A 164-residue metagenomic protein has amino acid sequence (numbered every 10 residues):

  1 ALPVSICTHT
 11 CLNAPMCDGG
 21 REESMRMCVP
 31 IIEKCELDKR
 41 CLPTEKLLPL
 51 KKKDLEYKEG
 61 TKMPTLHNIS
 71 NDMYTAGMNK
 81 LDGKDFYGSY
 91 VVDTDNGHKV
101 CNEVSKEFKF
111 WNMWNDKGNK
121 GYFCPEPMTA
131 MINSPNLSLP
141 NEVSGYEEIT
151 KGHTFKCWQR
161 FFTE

Functional and structural regions predicted by a protein language model:
A1-L2, T8-A14, I31-E33, T129 (+1 more regions): Beta-strand elements of well-folded, non-transmembrane domains
L2-T8, M25-M27, F123, F155-C157: Hydrophobic residues positioned within well-ordered beta-strands of beta-sheet architectures
V4-I6, E147-E164: Short Pro-Gly-centered flexible turn/kink motifs
A14-P15, G19-S105: Active-site/ligand-binding surface loops and adjacent short beta/alpha elements that line catalytic pockets across
K84, D116-N119, G152-H153: A structural signal for short secondary-structure junctions
S89-I132: Glycine-rich active-site loops that engage anionic ligands at enzyme catalytic sites
M113-N115, G145-T150: Short proline/glycine-enriched turn/loop segments at secondary-structure junctions
P125, A130-E148: A conserved acidic, glycine/proline-rich C-terminal tail/linker
